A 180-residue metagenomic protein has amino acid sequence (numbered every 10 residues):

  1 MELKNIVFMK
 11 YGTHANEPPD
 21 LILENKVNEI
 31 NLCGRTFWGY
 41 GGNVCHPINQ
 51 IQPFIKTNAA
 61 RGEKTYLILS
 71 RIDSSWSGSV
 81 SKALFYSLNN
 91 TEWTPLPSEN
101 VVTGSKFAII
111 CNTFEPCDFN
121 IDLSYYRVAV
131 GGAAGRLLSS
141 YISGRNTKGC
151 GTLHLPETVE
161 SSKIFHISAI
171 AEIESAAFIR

Functional and structural regions predicted by a protein language model:
M1-R61, S70, R127, L137-R180: Compositionally biased, charged N-terminal/linker segments
K4-N5, G62-L67, D73-S75, S105-F107: Short, surface-exposed beta-edge/turn micro-motifs
D73-I164, F178-I179: Aromatic- and Lys/Arg-enriched surface recognition patch
